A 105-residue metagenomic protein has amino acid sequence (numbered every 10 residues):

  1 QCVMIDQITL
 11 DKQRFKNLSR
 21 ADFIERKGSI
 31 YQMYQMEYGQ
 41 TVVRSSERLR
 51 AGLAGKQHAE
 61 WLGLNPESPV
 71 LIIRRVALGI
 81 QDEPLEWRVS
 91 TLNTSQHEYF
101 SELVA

Functional and structural regions predicted by a protein language model:
Q1-A105: C-terminal all-alpha effector/ligand-binding and dimerization domain of prokaryotic HTH-type transcriptional repressors
